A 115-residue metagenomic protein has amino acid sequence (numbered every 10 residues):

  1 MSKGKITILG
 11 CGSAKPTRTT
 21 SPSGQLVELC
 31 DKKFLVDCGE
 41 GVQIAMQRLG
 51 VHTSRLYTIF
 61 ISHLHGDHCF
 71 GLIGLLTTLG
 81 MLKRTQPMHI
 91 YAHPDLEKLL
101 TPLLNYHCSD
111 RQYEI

Functional and structural regions predicted by a protein language model:
M1-I115: Binuclear metal-dependent hydrolase catalytic cores
